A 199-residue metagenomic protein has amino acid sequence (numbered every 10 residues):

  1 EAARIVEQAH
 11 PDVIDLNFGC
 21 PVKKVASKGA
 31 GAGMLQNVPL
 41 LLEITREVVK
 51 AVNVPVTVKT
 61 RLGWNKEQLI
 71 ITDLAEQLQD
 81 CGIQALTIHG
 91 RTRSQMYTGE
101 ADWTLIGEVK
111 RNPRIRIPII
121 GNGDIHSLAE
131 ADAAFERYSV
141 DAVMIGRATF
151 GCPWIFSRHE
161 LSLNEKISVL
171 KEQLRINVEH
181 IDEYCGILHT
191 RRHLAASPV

Functional and structural regions predicted by a protein language model:
E1-Q79: Active-site entrance/lid segments in N-terminal catalytic domains of soluble metabolic enzymes
N17, G29-G31, R61, I88 (+3 more regions): Short glycine/serine/threonine-biased micro-segments
G19-P21, K59-N65, R91-R93, N122-H126 (+1 more regions): Active-site beta-loop-alpha junctions enriched in small/polar residues
V22-K28, T92-M96, W154-I155: A short acidic, helix-capping loop that chelates divalent metal ions and anchors anionic groups
G29-L35, Q95, H159-L161: Short glycine-enriched, charge-decorated loop/helix-capping segments at active-site entrances that position
G31, T87-D102: Short secondary-structure boundary segments
E43, A51-N53, E67-A85, Y97 (+3 more regions): Alpha/beta catalytic cores of nucleotide-metabolism and tRNA/nucleoside-modifying enzymes
